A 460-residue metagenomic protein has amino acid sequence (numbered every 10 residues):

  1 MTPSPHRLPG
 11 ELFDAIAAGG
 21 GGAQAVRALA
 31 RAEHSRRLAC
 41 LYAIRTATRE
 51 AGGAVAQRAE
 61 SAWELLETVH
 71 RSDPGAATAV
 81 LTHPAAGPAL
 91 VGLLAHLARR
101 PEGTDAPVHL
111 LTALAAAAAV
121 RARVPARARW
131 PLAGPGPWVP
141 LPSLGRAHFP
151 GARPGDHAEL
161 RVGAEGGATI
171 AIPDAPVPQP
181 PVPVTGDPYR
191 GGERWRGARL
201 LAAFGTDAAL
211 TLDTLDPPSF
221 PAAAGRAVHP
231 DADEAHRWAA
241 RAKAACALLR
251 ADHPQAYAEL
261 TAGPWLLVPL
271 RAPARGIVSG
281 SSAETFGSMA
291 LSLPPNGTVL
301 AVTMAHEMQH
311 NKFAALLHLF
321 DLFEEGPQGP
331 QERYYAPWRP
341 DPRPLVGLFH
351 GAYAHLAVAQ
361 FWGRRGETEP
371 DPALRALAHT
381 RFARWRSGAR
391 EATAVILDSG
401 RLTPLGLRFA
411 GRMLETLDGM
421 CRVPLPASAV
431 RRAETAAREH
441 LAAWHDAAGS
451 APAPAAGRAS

Functional and structural regions predicted by a protein language model:
M1-L267, S292, R384-S460: Type-3 copper protein
A258-A262, F320-G326, T368-R381: Short, glycine/acidic-rich hinge or "gate" loops at secondary-structure transitions that mediate conformational
L267-T285: Catalytic zinc-binding patch centered on the HExxH motif and its immediate surroundings that defines zinc-dependent
E284, P294-T303, N311-V346: Post-HEXXH active-site segment of zinc metalloproteases
R343, Q360-A394: Long, charge-rich alpha-helical interaction segments
F349-G351, W362-G363: C-terminal folded domains that constitute the principal catalytic or ligand-binding module of multi-domain proteins
